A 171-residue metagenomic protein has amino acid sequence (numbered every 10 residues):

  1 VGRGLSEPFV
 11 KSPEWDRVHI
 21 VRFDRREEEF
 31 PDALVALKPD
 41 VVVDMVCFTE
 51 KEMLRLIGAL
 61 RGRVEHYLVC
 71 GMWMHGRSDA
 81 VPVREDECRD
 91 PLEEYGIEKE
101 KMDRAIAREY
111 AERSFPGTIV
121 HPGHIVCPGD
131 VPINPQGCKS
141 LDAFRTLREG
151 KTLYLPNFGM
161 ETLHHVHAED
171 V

Functional and structural regions predicted by a protein language model:
V1-D44: N-terminal Rossmann/SDR dinucleotide-binding element
R17-H19, P116-T118, T152-Y154: Conserved beta-strand segments of alpha/beta enzyme cores
D44-F48, G71-M74: Conserved NAD(P)H cofactor-binding loop of Rossmann-fold oxidoreductase domains
L54-H121: Conserved Rossmann-fold NAD(P)-dependent oxidoreductase catalytic core, especially the SDR/UDP-sugar
E94-E98, P135-Q136, H167: The catalytic Tyr-centered alpha-helix of NAD(P)H-dependent dehydrogenases
F115-A143, E161: Flexible, glycine-rich beta-alpha linker
A143-V166: A conserved pocket-lining segment of Rossmann-fold NAD(P)-dependent short-chain dehydrogenase/reductase
